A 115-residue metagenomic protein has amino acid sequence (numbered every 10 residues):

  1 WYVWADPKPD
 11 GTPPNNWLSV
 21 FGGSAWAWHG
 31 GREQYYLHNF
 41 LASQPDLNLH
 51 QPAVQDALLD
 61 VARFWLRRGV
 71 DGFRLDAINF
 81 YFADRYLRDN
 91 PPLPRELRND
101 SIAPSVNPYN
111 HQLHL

Functional and structural regions predicted by a protein language model:
W1-L115: Alpha-amylase-like alpha-glycosidases and glucanotransferases acting on alpha-linked glucans and related
